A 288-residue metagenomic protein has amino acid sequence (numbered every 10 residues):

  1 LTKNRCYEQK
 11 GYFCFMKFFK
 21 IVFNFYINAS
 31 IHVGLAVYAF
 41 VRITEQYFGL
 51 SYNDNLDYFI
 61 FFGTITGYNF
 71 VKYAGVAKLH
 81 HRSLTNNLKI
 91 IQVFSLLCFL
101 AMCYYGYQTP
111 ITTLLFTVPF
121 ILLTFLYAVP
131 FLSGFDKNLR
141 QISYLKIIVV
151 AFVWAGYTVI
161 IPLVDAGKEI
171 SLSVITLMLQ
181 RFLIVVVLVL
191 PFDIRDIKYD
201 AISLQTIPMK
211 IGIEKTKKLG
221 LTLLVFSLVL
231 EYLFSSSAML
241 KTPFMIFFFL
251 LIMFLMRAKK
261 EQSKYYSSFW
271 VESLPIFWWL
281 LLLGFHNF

Functional and structural regions predicted by a protein language model:
K17-V33, Y73-F94, V129-F152, T206 (+2 more regions): Interhelical loop and helix-boundary elements at the membrane-water interface of polytopic inner-membrane proteins
A39-F59, M102-L115, T158-L179, L230-L240 (+1 more regions): Helix-coil boundary and interhelical linker segments in multi-pass alpha-helical membrane proteins
F62-A74, I121-S133, G156, F182-I197 (+1 more regions): Transmembrane alpha-helical segments that form the membrane-embedded catalytic/substrate-channel core of multi-pass
T64-S95, F182, V186-L224: Solvent-exposed interhelical
N87-D165, F254: Intramembrane alpha-helical segments
I147-P191, R195-I197: Functional transmembrane core segments of multi-pass inner-membrane proteins
S203-I252: Glycine/small-residue-rich hydrophobic helix-like segments
